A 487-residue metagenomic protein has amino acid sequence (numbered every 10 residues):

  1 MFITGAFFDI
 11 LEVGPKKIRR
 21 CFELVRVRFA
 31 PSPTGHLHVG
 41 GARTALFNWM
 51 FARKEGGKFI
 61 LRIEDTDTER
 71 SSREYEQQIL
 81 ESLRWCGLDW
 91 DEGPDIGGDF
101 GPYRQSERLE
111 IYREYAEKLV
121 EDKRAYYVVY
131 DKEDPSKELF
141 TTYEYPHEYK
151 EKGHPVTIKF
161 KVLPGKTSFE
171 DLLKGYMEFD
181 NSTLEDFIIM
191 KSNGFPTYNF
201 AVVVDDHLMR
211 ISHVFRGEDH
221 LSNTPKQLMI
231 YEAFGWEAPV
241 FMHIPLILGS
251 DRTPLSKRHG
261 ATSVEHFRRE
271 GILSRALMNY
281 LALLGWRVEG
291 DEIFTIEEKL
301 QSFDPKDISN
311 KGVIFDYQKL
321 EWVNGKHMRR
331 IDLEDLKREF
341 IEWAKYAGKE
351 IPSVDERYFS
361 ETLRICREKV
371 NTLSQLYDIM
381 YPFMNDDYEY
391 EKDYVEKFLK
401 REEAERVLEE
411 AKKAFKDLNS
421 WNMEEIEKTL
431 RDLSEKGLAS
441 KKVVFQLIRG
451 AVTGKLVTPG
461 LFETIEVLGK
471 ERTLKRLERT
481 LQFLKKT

Functional and structural regions predicted by a protein language model:
K16-I18: Polybasic, lysine-rich low-complexity intrinsically disordered segments
C21-F140, N223-F234: N-terminal Rossmann-like or analogous alpha/beta NTP/dinucleotide-binding catalytic cores that position adenine
E23-S32, K58-R62, D89-D95, P102-Y103 (+6 more regions): Basic, alpha-helical terminal appendages of large translation-related enzymes
N48, I79, L119, F160 (+7 more regions): Residue-level signal for inorganic ion chemistry
K118-E121, Y126-H243, L248-K257, S263 (+1 more regions): Active-site cores that bind ATP or allylic diphosphates and position pyrophosphate for catalysis
W236-V240, I244-Y390, T453-T487: Catalytic adenosine-cofactor/nucleotide-binding cores of aminoacyl-tRNA synthetases and other
